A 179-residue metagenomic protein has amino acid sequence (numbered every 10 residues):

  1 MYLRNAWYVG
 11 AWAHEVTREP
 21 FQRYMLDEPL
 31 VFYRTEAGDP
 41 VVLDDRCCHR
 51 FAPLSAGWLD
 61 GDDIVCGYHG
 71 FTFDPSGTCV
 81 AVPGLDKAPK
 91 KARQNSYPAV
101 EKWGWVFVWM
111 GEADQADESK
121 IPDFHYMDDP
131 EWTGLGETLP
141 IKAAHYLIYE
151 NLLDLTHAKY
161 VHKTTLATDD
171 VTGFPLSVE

Functional and structural regions predicted by a protein language model:
M1-P40, D60, T72-E179: Rieske [2Fe-2S] iron-sulfur-binding subdomain
D44: A glycine-rich beta-to-alpha transition motif near the start of alpha/beta enzyme domains, typified by
C47, C66: Short cysteine-rich clusters marking metal-coordination/redox-active sites
R50-P53, T72: Cys/His-rich metal-chelating microdomains
P53, G57-D60: An N-terminal structural lobe/cap that precedes and organizes the functional/catalytic core across diverse proteins
D63: Metal-associated gating/positioning segment near the N- to mid-region
